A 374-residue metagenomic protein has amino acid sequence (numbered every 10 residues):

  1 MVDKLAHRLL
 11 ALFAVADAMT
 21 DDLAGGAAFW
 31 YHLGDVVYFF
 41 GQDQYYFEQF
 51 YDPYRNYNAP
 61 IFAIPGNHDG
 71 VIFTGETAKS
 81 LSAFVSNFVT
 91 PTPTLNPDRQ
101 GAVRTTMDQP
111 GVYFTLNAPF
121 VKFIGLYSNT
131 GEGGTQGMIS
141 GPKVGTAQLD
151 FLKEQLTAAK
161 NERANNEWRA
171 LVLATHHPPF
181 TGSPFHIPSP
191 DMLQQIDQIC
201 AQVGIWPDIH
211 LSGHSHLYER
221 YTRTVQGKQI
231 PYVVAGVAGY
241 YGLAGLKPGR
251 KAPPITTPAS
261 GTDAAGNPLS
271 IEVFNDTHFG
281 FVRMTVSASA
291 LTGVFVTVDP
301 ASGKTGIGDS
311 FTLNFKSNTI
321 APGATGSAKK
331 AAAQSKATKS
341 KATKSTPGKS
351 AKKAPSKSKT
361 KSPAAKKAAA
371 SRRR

Functional and structural regions predicted by a protein language model:
M1-K4, G34-V37, N67-H68, S128-N129 (+3 more regions): Active-site metal-binding loops of divalent metal-dependent hydrolases
M1-Y45: N-terminal active-site segment of His-dependent metallophosphoesterases
K4-L12, V71, G125, E132-T135 (+4 more regions): Short, solvent-exposed loop/turn elements at domain surfaces
A28-W30, R169-L171, D208: Conserved acidic residues
Q44-E167, H186-V203, P207-I209, L217-N275 (+1 more regions): Extended active-site neighborhood of metal-dependent phosphoesterases/phosphodiesterases
S260-K330, K336, K341, R374: A short C-terminal boundary segment appended to hydrolase-like catalytic domains
S327, A332-A333, A337-T338, A342-A365 (+1 more regions): Low-complexity, polybasic segments enriched for Lys interleaved with small residues
